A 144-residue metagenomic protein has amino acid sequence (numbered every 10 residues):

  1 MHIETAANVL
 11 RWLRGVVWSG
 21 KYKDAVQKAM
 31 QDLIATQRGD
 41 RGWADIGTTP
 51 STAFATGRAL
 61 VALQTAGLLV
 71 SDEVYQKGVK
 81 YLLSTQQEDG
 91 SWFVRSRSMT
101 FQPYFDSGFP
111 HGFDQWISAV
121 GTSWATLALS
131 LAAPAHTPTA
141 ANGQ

Functional and structural regions predicted by a protein language model:
M1-Q31, A35-P138: An alpha-helical repeat/solenoid feature that recognizes helix-turn-helix modules
A140-Q144: Eukaryotic intrinsically disordered, low-complexity regulatory tails and linkers enriched in charged/polar residues
